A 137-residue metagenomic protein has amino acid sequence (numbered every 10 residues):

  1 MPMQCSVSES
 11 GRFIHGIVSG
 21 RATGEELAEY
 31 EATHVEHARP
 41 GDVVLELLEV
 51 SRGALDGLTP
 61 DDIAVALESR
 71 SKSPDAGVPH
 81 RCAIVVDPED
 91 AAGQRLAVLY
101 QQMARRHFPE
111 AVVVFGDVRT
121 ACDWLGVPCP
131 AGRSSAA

Functional and structural regions predicted by a protein language model:
M1-A137: Amphipathic, Lys/Arg-enriched alpha-helical "gate/interface" segment within cytosolic domains that mediates
